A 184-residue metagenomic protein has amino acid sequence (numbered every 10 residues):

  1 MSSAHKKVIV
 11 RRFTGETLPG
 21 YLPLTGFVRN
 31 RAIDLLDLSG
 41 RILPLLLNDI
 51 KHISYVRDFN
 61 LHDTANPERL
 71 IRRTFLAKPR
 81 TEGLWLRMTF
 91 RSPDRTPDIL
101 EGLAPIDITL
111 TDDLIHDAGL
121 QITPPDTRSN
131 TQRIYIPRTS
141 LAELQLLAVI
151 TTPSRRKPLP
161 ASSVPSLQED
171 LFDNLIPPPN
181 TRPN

Functional and structural regions predicted by a protein language model:
M1-N184: Conserved RNA-binding domains used in RNP assembly and mRNA/RNA metabolism
